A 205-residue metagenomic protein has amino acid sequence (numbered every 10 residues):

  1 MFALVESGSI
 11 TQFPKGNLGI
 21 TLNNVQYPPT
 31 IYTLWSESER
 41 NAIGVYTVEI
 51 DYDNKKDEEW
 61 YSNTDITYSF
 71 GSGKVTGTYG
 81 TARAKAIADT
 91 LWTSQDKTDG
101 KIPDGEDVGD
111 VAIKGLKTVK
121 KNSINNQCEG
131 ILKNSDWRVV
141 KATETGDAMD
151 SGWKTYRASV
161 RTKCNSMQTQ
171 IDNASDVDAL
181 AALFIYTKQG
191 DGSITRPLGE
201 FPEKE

Functional and structural regions predicted by a protein language model:
M1-K133, V139, N165-E205: Interaction-interface detector
Q127-G130, T155, S159: Charged, amphipathic alpha-helical oligomerization/scaffolding segments
A142-M149: Exposed beta-sheet edge/beta-hairpin loop segments within beta-rich domains
M149-A158, L180-L183: Short, charged, amphipathic alpha-helical segments
